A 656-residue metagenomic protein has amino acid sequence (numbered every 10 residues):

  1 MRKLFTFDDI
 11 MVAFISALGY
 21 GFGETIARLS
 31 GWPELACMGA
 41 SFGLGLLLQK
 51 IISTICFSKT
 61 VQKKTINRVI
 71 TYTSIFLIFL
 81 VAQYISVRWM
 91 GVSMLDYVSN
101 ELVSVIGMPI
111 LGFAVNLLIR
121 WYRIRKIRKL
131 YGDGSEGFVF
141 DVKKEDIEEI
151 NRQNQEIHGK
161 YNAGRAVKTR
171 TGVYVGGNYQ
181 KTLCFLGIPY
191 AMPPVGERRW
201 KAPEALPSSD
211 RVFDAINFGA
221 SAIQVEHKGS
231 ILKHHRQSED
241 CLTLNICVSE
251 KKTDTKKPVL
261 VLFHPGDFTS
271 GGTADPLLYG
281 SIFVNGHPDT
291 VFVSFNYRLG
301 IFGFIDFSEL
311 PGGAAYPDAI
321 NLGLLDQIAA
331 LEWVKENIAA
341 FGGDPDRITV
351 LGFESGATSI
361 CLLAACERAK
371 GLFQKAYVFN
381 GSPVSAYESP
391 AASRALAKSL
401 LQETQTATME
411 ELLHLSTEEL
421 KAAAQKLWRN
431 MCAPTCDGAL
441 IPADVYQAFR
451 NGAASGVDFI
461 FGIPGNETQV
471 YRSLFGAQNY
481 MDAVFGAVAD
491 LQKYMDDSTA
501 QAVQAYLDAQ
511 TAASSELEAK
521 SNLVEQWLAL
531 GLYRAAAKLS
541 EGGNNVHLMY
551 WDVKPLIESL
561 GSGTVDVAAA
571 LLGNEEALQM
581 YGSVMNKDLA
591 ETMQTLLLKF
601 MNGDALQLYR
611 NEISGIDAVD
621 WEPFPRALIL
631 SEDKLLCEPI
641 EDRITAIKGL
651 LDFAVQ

Functional and structural regions predicted by a protein language model:
Y20-G21, V92-G134: Alpha-helical membrane-associated segments of multi-pass integral membrane proteins
F42-V61: Canonical alpha-helical transmembrane segments
R128, G134-L310, A314-N321, G582-M593 (+3 more regions): Non-catalytic accessory segments of hydrolases
V225, A529-Q656: Mobile gating loops/cap/lid regions near enzyme active sites that modulate substrate access
S230-L232, A329, E336, K370 (+3 more regions): Substrate-access "cap/lid" subdomains that shape and gate the entrance to catalytic or ligand-binding pockets
Y316-A339: Alpha/beta-hydrolase active-site loop
F341-F353: Alpha/beta-hydrolase fold nucleophile elbow
A357-A369: Short glycine-enriched nucleophile-adjacent loop and the immediately C-terminal alpha-helix near the catalytic center
